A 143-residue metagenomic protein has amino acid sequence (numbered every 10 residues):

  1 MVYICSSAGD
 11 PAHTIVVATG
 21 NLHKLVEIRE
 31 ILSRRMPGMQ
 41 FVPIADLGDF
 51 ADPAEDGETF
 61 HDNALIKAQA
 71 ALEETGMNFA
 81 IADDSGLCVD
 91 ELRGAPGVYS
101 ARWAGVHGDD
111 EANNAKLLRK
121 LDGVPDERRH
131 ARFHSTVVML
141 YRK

Functional and structural regions predicted by a protein language model:
V2-V16, L22-K143: Anionic-ligand binding patches
